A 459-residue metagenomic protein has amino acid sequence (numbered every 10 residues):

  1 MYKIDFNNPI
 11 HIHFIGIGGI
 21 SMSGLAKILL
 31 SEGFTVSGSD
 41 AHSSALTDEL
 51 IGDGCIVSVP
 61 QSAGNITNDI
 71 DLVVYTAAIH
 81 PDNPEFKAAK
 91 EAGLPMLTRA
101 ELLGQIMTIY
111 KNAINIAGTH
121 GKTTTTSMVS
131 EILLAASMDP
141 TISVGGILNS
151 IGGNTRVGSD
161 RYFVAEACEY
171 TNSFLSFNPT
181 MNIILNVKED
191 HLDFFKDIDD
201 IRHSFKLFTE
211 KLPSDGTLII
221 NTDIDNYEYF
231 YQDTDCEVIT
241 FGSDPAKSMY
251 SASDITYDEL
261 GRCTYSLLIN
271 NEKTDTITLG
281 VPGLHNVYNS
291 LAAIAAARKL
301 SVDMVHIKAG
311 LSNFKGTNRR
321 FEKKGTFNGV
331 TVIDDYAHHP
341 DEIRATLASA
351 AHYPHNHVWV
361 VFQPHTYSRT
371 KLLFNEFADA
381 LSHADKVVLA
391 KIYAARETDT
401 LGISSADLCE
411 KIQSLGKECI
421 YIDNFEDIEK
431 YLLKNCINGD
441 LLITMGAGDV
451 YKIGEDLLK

Functional and structural regions predicted by a protein language model:
M1-T98, L102, S251, P282: N-terminal leader/targeting and accessory segments in enzymes
Y2-H13, S21, L25-E32, L260-Y265 (+1 more regions): Nucleotide phosphate-binding/pyrophosphate-handling subdomain across enzymes that bind or process nucleotide phosphates
D5-F6, I28-F34, G64-I66, A77-T222 (+4 more regions): Phosphate-binding loop of NTP-binding sites
I12-F14, V73, I114, P140 (+3 more regions): Conserved hydrophobic helix-helix packing surfaces used for dimerization/oligomerization
F34-A41, L218-T222, V360-Q363, A384-A394: Short internal beta-strands
S39-D40, S58-Q61, L97-G104, S143-G146 (+4 more regions): Beta-strand->loop->alpha-helix junctions that form or flank phosphate-binding loops in nucleotide-handling enzymes
N68-L72, R161, N438-D440: Short acidic/histidine-rich motifs immediately flanking catalytic phosphotransfer sites in two-component signaling
G261, A378-N438: C-terminal helical cap/extension that packs against the catalytic core of soluble nucleotide-cofactor enzymes
